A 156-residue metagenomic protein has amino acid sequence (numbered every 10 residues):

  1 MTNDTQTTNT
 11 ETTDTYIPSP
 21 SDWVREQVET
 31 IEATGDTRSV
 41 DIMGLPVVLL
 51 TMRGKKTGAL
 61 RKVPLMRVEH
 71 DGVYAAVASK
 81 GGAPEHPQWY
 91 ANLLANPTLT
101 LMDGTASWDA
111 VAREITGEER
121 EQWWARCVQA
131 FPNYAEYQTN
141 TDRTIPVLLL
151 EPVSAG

Functional and structural regions predicted by a protein language model:
M1-M43: Extreme N-terminal tail/first-helix region
N3, L150, G156: Accessory terminal regions of nucleic-acid processing enzymes
T13, S79-Y134, N140-V147, P152: Short, structured beta-strand-loop surface elements
S39-V40, M66, A91: Short secondary-structure boundary/capping segments
I42-L45, Q138-D142: Short coil/turn segments at secondary-structure boundaries
G44-S79: Short beta-strand segments
H70-G72, A106, A155: Short strand-connecting beta-turns/loops that link adjacent beta-strands
